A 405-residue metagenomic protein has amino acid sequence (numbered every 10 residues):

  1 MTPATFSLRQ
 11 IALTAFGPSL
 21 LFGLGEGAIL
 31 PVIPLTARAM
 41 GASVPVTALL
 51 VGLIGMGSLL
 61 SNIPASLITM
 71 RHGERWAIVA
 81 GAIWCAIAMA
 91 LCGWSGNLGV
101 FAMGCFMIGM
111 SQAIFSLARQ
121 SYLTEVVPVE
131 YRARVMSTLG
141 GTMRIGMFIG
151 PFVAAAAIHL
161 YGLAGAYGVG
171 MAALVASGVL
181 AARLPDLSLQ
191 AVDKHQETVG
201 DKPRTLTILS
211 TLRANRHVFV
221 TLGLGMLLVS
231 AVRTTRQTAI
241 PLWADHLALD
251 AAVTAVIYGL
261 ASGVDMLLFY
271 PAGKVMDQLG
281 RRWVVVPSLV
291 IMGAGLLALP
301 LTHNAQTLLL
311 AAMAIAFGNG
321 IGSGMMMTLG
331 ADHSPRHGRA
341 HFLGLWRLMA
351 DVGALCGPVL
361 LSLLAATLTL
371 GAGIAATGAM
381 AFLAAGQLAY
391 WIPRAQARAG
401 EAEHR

Functional and structural regions predicted by a protein language model:
M1-R9, D186-L222, R405: Juxtamembrane intracellular "pre-TM" segments in multi-pass secondary transporters
R9-G55, T221, S230-W243: Helix-loop boundary and gating motifs at the non-cytosolic
E26, M107-R119, A314-M326: Core transmembrane helices of Major Facilitator Superfamily
S61-G73, L268-G280: Helix-to-loop junctions at the C-terminal end of transmembrane segments in multipass secondary transporters
G73, W94-G96, G280, T302-H303: Helix-breaking motifs and short loop linkers at transmembrane-helix boundaries and internal kinks in secondary membrane
W76-A90, M171, W283-L297: Structural signature of the two symmetry-related core transmembrane helices
F106-M143: Cytoplasmic helix-loop-helix junction between adjacent transmembrane helices in 12-TM secondary transporters
A172-K194, A384-I392: C-terminal membrane-cytosol helix-exit motif in multi-pass small-molecule transporters
